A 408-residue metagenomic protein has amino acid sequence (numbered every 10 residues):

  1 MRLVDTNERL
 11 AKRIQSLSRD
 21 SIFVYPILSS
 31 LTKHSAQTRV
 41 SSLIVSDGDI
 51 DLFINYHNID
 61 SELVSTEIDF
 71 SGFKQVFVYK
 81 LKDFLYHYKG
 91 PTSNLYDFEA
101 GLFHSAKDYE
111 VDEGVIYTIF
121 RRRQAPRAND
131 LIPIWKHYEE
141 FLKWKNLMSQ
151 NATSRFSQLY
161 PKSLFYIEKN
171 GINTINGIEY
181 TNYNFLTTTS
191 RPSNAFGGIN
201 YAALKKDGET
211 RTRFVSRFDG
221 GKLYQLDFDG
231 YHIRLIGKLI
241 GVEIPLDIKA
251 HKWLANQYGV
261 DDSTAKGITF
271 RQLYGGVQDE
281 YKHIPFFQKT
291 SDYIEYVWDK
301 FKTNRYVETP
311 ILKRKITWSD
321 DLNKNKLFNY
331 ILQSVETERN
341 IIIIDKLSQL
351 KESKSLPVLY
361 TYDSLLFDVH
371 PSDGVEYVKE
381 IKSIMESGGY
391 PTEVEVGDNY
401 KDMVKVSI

Functional and structural regions predicted by a protein language model:
M1-N94: Conserved RNase H-like, two-metal-ion catalytic cores of nucleic-acid enzymes
M1-Y25, A36, T66, Y109-N170: N-terminal accessory regions of nucleic-acid-interacting proteins
R9-I22, I68-D69, A203-K222, Q349-E352: A short acidic-Thr-Gly-centered motif at the start of a beta-strand
F23, F70-F84, D227, D279 (+2 more regions): Short glycine-rich phosphate-binding loop at a beta-alpha junction
K80-E139, G197-N200, K205-K324: Helical catalytic core of nucleic-acid polymerases
D229, N325-L347: Conserved pre-motif C helix in the palm subdomain of viral-like polymerases
E338-T361, L365-F367: Active-site palm subdomain of RNA-directed nucleic acid polymerases
S372-I408: Polymerase palm active-site segment centered on the conserved acidic dipeptide of motif C
